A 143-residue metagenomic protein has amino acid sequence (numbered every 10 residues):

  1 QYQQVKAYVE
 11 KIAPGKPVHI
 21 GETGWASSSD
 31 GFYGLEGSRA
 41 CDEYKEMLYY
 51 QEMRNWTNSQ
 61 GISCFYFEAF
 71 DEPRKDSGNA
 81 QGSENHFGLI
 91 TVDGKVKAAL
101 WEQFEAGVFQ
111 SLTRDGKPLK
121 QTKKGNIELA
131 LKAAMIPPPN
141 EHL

Functional and structural regions predicted by a protein language model:
Q1-F32: Glycoside hydrolase catalytic-domain groove-lining segments
G31, L35-K45, Q51-E52, W56-L143: Aromatic-rich peripheral "rim/lid" segments of glycoside hydrolase catalytic domains that contact and position glycan
